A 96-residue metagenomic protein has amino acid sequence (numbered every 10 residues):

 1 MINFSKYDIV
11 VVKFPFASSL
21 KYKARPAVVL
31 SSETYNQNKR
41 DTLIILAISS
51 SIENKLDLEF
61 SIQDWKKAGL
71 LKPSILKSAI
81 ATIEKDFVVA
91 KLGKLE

Functional and structural regions predicted by a protein language model:
I2, W65-E96: C-terminal terminal-subdomain/extension
I2-F4, K39: Intrinsic structural disorder
P15-S19: Short, charged beta-turn/beta-strand-edge "cap" motif at the junction between a beta-strand and an adjacent loop
L20-A24, V29-D64: Compact nucleic-acid interaction/catalytic patches
